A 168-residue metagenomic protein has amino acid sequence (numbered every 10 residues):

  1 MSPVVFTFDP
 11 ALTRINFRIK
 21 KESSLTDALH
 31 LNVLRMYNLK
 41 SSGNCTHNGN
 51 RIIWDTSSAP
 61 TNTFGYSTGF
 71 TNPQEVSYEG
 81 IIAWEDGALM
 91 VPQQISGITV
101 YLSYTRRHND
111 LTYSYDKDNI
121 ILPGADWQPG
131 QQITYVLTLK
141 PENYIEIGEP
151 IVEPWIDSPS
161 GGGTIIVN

Functional and structural regions predicted by a protein language model:
M1-N168: Extracytoplasmic cysteine-anchoring/structural motifs
